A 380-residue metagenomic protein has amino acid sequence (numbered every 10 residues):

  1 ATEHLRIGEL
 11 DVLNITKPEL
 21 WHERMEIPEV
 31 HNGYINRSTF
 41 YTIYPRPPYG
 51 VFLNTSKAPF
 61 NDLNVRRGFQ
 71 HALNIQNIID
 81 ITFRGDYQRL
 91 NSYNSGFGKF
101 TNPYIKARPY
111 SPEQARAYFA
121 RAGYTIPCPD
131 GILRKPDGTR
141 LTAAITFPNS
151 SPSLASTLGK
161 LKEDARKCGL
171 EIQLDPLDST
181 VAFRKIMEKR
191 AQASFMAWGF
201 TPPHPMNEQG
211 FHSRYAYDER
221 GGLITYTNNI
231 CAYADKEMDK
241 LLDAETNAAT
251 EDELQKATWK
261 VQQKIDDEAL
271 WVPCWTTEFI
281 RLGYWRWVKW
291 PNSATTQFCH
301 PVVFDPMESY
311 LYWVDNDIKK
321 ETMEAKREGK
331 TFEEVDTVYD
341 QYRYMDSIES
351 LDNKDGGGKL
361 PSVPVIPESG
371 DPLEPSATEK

Functional and structural regions predicted by a protein language model:
A1-E9, L63-N64, G159-C168, T180-Q192: Short helices/loops that flank or line small-molecule/ion binding pockets
A1-K57, G68, Q76, D80-T82 (+1 more regions): Extracellular/periplasmic solute-recognition and catalytic clefts
V12, R140-N149, I172-D175: Short, well-ordered beta-strand elements
V12-I15, T125-P127, R166-V181: Short, well-structured beta-strand/strand-turn elements
P47-Y49, G68-K106, E113-Q114, S153-E163 (+1 more regions): Detector for C-terminal structural segments
V51-N54, P103, G138-P148: Short, hydrophobic beta-strand segments
F60: Conserved binding/catalytic microenvironments
L63, P109-A144: Immediate post-signal peptide segment of exported/extracytoplasmic ligand-binding proteins
